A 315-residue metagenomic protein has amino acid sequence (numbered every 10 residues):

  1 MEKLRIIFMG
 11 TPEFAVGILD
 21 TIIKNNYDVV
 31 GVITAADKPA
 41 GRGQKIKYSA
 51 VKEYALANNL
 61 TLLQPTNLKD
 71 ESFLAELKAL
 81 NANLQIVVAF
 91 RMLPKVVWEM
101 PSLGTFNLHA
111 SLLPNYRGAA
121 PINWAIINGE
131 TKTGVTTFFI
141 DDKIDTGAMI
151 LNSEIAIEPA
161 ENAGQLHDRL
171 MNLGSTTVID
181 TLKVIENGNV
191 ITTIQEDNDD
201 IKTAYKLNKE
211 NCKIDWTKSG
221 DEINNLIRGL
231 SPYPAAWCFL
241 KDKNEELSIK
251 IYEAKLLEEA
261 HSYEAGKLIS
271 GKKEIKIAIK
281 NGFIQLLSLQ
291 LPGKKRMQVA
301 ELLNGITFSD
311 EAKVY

Functional and structural regions predicted by a protein language model:
M1, P39-N83: N-terminal glycine-/serine-/threonine-rich beta1-alpha1-beta2 phosphate-ribose binding loop of Rossmann-like
M1-R42: N-terminal Rossmann-like dinucleotide-binding module
K3-L4, K24-N25, A35, L84-T203 (+1 more regions): Donor/substrate-binding cores of folate-linked one-carbon enzymes
G10, V32, A55, Q85 (+8 more regions): A residue-level signal for conserved active-site and pocket-lining positions in enzyme catalytic cores
T11-F14, T66-K69, A89-M92, L257: Short beta->alpha connector loops
V16, D20-K24, L74-K78, K95 (+1 more regions): Amphipathic, non-transmembrane alpha-helical secondary structure
N198-Y315: Internal anion-binding site segments
